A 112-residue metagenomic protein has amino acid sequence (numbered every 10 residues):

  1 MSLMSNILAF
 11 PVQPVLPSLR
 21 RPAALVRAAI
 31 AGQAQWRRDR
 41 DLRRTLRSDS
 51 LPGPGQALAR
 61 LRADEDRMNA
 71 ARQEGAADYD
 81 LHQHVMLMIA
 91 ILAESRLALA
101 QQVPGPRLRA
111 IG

Functional and structural regions predicted by a protein language model:
N6-P17, V103-I111: Short hydrophobic short-linear motifs embedded in intrinsically disordered terminal tails or helical linkers
I7-P11, A23-R43: Short, charge-rich amphipathic alpha-helices with coiled-coil/heptad character
V15-L19, Q35, S50, P54: Intrinsic-disorder-associated interaction segments
D41-G55: Short, charge/polar-rich alpha-helical segments
G53-E65: Short amphipathic alpha-helical heptad-repeat segments
D66-P106: Short, compact, well-ordered microdomains
